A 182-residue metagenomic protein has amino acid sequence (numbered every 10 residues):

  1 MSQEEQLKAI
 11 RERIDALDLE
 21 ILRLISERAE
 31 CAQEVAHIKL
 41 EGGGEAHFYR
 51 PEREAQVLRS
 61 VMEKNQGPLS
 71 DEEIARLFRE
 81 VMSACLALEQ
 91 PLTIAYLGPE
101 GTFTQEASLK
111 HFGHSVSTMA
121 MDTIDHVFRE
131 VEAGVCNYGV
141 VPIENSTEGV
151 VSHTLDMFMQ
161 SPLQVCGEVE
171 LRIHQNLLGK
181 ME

Functional and structural regions predicted by a protein language model:
M1-E182: Domain-level signature for soluble enzymes in the chorismate/prephenate branch of the shikimate pathway
